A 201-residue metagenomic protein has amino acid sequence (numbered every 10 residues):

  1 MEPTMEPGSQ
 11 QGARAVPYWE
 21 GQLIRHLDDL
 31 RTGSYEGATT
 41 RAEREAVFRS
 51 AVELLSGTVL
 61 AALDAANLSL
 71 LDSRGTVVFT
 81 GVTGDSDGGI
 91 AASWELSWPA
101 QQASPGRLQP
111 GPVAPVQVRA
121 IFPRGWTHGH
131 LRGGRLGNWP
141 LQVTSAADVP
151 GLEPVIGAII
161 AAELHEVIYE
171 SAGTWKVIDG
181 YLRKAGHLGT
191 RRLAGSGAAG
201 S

Functional and structural regions predicted by a protein language model:
E2-E43: N-terminal, Lys/Arg- and Ser/Thr-rich interaction peptides
P3-R14, A91-A158: Intrinsically disordered, low-complexity regulatory segments enriched in Ser/Thr/Pro and charged residues
A15, W19-L23, V47, A62 (+3 more regions): Alpha-helical structural motif
D29-T32, D72, W98, T190 (+1 more regions): Generic detector of low-complexity/intrinsically disordered segments and short hydrophobic N-terminal stretches
D29-V77: Contiguous, amphipathic alpha-helical segments that mediate oligomerization or scaffolding in large protein assemblies
T58-D85, I156-E166, S201: Short N-terminal secondary-structure initiator segments
R74-Q102: Short, structured protein-protein interaction patches enriched in aromatics and acidic/basic residues, typified by
W126-S201: Ampiphathic alpha-helical segments that act as solvent-exposed interaction surfaces
